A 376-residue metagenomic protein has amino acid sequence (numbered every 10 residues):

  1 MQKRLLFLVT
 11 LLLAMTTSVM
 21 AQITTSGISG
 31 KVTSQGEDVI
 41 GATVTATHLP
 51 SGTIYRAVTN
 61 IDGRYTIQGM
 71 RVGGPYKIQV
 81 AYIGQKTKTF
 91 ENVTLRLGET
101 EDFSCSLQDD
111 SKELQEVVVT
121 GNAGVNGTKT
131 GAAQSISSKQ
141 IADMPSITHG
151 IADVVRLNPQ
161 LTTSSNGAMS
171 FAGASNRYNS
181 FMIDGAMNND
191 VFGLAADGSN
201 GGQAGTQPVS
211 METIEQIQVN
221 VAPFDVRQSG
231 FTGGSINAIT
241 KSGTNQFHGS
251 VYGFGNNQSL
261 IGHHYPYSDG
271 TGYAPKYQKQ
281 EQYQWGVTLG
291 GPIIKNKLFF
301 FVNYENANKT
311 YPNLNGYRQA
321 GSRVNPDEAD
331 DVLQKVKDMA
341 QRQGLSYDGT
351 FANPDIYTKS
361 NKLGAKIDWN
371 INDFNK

Functional and structural regions predicted by a protein language model:
M1-T24: Cleavable N-terminal targeting peptides that direct proteins into the secretory/outer-membrane pathway or into
S29-E37, A42-P50, Q79-K86, R96-G150 (+1 more regions): Short, acidic, small-residue-rich periplasmic hinge/interaction motif at the N-terminus of Gram-negative outer-membrane
L49-R64: Short, acidic Ser/Thr/Gly-rich low-complexity loop/linker segments typical of extracellular and cell-surface proteins
L49-T53, P75, Q79-F90, M187 (+1 more regions): A short, solvent-exposed loop/turn motif at the edges and junctions of modular extracellular/periplasmic domains
N60-G69, D143: Short, surface-exposed beta-strand/beta-hairpin micro-motifs centered on an aromatic residue
I61, V72-G73, L97, M211 (+1 more regions): Surface-exposed loops/turns
Q68-R71, N92, T240, G291: Short, flexible loop/turn segments at beta-strand junctions in immunoglobulin-like and fibronectin type III
V125-T130, I136-Q160, S165-G167, S175-N179 (+4 more regions): Acidic, glycine-rich flexible loop segments
